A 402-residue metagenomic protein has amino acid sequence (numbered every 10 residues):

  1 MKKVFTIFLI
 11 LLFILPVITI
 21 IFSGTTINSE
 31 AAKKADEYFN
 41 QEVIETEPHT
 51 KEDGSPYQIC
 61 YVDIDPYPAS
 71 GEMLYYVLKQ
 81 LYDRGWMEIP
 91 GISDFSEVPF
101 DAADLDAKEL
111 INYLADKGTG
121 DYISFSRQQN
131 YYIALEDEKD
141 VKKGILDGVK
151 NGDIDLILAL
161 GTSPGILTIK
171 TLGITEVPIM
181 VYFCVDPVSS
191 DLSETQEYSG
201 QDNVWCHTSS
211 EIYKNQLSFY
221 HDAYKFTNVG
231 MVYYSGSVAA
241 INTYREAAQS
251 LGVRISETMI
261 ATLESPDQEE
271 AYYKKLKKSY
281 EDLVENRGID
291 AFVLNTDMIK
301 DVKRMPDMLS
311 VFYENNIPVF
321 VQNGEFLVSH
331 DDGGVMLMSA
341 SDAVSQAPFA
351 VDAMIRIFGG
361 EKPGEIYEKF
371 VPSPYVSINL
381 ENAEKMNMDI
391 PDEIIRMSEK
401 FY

Functional and structural regions predicted by a protein language model:
F22-T46, R356-Y402: Hinge/cleft segment of the Venus flytrap/periplasmic-binding protein
Y38-E47, C60-L78, R84, E88-L114 (+2 more regions): Extracytoplasmic "Venus flytrap"
Y38-K51, S70-E72, D186-T227, S341-E361: Hydrophobic alpha-helical segments within soluble ligand-binding/sensing domains
Y61-V62, K150-G161, M180-Y182, G230-Y233 (+2 more regions): Periplasmic-binding protein-like
V77, N203-I255, Y367-N382: An alpha-beta-alpha
K108-D155, K274-D290: Short, well-structured alpha-helical segments in soluble
P178-D191, M308-G333: Venus flytrap/periplasmic-binding-protein-like
F320, L327-I378: Flexible loop/turn connectors
